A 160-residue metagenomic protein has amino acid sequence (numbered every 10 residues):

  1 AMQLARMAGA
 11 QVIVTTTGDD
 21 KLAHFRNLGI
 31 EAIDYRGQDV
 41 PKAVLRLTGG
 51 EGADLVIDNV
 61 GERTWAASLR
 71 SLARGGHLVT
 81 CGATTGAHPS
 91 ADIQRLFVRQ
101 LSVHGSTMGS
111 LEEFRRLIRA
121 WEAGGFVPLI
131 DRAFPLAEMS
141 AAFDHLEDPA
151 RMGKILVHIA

Functional and structural regions predicted by a protein language model:
A1-Q38: Mid-domain Rossmann-like dinucleotide-binding core that forms the NAD(H)/NADP(H) cofactor-binding site
G29, G52-A53, M139: Local beta-strand N-terminus motif with an aromatic residue
G37, V60-G61, G82-A83: Short glycine-/small-residue-rich Rossmann-like dinucleotide-binding loops
D39-G50: Short amphipathic alpha-helix with an adjacent loop that forms part of the alpha/beta core around
V56-I57, V79: N-terminal Rossmann-like NAD(P) cofactor-binding module of classical short-chain dehydrogenase/reductase
R70-L72: Conserved helix-to-beta-strand junction in the class I
R74-C81, S90-R132: Rossmann-fold dehydrogenase core element
L111-A160: C-terminal hydrophobic helical "lid"/dimerization subdomain of Rossmann-like NAD(P)H-dependent oxidoreductases
